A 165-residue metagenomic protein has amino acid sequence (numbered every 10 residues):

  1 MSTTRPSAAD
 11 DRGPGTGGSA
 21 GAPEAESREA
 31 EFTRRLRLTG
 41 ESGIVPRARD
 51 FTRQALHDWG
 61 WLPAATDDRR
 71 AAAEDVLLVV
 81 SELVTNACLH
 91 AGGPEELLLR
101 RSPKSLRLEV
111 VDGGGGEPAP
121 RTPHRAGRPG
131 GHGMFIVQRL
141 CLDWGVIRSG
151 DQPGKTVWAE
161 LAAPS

Functional and structural regions predicted by a protein language model:
M1-T39, C88-S165: Conserved beta-strand-loop-beta-strand hairpin that lines the nucleotide-binding pocket of ATP/GTP-utilizing enzymes
T33-W61: Extended, non-globular alpha-helical segments
I44, L83, R128-P129: Short amphipathic alpha-helical interaction segments
V45, R49, R69-A73, M134: Short, structured helix-loop boundary elements
P46-R49, R53, L77, S81 (+1 more regions): Conserved terminal C-lobe alpha helix of the protein kinase catalytic domain
L56-S81: Conserved short strand/loop->alpha-helix "switch" segment adjacent to the catalytic nucleotide/phosphoryl-transfer site
V79, T85-L89: Short, well-structured hydrophobic secondary-structure segments
